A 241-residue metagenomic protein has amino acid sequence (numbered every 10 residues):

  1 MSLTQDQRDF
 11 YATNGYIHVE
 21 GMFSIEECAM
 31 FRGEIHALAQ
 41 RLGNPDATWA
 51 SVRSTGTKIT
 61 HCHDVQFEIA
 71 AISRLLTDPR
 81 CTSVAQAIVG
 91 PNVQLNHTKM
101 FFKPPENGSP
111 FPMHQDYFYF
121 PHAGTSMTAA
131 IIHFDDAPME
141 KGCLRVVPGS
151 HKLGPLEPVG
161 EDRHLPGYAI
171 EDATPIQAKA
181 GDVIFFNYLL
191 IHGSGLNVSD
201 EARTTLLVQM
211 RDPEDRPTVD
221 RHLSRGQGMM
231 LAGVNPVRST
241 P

Functional and structural regions predicted by a protein language model:
M1-N14, E20-M113, Y119-H122, G228-T240: Non-heme Fe(II)-dependent double-stranded beta-helix
R32, L38-A47, S54, V183 (+1 more regions): Non-heme Fe(II)/2-oxoglutarate
T60, Q115-D116, V159-D172, D200-A202 (+1 more regions): Short, surface-exposed loop/helix-turn segments at secondary-structure junctions that function as lids/hinges flanking
T98-M100, A130-I132, L206-M210: A structural signal for short, well-ordered beta-strand segments
K99, P104, Q115, I132-D136 (+1 more regions): Short, structured patches in soluble enzyme cores that scaffold and shape functional sites
Y117-I131: Acidic, His- and aromatic-enriched active-site or binding-groove loops in soluble protein domains that engage sugars
A137-G195, R211, D215-R216, Q227-N235: Double-stranded beta-helix
